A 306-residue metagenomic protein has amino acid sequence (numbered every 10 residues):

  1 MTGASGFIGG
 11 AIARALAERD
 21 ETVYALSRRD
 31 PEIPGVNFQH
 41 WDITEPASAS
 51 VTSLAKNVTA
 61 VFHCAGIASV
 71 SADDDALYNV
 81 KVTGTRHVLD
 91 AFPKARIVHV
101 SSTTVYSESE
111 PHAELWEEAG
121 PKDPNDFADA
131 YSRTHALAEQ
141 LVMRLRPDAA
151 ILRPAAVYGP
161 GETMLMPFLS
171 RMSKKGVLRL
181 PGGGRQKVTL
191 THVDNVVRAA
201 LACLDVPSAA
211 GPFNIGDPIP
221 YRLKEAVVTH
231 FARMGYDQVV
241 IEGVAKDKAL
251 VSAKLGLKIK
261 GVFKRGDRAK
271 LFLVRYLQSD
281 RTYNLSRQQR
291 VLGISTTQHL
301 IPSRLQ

Functional and structural regions predicted by a protein language model:
M1-R19: N-terminal Rossmann NAD(P)H-binding glycine-rich loop of SDR-like oxidoreductase domains
W41-T83, A91, Y106-E108: NAD(P)H-binding glycine-rich loop region in Rossmannoid oxidoreductase-like domains and their noncatalytic homologs
H87-A130: Conserved Rossmann-fold NAD(P)-dependent oxidoreductase catalytic core, especially the SDR/UDP-sugar
D126-A150: Active-site Tyr-X1-5-Lys
R133, L137-A138, T163-P167, G182-L204 (+1 more regions): Substrate-positioning beta->alpha
L145-I151, A155-V188, V193: NAD(P)-dependent short-chain dehydrogenase/reductase
C203-R268: Mid/C-terminal beta-alpha module of Rossmann-like enzyme folds, strongest in SDR-family dehydrogenases/epimerases
D280-Q306: Amphipathic terminal alpha-helices
